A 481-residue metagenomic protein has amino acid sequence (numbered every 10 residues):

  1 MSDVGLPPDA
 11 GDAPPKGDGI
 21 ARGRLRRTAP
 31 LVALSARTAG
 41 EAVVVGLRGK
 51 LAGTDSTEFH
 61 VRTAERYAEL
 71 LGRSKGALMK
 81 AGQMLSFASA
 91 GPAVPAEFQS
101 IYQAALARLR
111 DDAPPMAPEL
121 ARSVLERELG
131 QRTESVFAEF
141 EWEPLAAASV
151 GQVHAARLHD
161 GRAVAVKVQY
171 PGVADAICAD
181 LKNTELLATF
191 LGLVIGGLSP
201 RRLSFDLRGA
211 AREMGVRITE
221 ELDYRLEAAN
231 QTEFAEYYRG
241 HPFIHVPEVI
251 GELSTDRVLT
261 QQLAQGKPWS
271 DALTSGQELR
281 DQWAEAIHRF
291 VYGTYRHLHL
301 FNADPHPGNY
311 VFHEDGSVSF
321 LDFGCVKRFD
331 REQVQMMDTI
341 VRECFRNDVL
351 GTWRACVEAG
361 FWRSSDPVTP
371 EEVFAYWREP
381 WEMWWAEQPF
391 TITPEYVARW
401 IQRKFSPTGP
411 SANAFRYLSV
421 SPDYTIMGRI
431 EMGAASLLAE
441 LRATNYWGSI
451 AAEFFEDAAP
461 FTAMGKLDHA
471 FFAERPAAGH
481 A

Functional and structural regions predicted by a protein language model:
M1-T294, H299, H313-S319, F323-R331 (+2 more regions): Broad phosphate/nucleotide-binding scaffolds in NTP-utilizing and phosphate-metabolizing enzymes
H297-P307: Catalytic-loop of the protein kinase fold
G308-F312: Hydrophobic residue at the +6 position relative to the catalytic HRD Asp in the kinase catalytic loop
D330-Q333, D348: Histidine- and aromatic-rich ligand-binding microenvironments
M336-I340: Short amphipathic alpha-helical recognition elements used for nucleic-acid or partner binding across transcription
N347-D348, R442: Short helix-adjacent coil turns
